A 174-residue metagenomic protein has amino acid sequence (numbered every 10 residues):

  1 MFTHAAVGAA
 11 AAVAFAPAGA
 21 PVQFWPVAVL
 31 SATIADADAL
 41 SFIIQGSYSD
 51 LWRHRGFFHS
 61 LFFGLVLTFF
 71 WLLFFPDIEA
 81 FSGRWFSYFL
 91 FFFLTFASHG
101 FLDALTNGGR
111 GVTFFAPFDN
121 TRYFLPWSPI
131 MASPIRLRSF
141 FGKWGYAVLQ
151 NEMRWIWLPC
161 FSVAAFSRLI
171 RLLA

Functional and structural regions predicted by a protein language model:
M1-A174: N-terminal membrane-targeting hydrophobic helices
